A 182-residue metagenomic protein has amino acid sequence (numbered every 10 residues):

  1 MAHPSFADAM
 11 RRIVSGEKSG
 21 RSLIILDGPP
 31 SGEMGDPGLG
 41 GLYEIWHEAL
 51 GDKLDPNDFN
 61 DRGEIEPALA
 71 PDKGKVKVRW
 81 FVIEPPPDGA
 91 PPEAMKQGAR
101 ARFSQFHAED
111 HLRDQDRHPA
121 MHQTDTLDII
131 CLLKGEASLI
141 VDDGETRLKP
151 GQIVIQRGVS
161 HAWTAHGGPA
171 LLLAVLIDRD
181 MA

Functional and structural regions predicted by a protein language model:
M1-E64: N-terminal leader/capping segments at the start of a protein or of a new domain
P4, R12-E17, S22-I25, D110 (+1 more regions): Double-stranded beta-helix
P29-P30, K77-T124, R157-S160, M181: Conserved short histidine dyad/triad with adjacent acidic residue
M34-D36, A68-D72, A90-M95, H118-T124 (+2 more regions): Short histidine-centered beta-strand/loop micro-motifs that create catalytic or ligand/metal-coordination sites
I45, G51-L69, K73-V82, D88-K96 (+1 more regions): Terminal, intrinsically disordered low-complexity segments enriched in charged/polar and proline residues
G74-V76, E84, E136-S138, E145-K149 (+1 more regions): Ligand-binding loop in jelly-roll beta-barrel domains
D116-P150: A short beta-strand-loop-beta hairpin characteristic of the jelly-roll/cupin
